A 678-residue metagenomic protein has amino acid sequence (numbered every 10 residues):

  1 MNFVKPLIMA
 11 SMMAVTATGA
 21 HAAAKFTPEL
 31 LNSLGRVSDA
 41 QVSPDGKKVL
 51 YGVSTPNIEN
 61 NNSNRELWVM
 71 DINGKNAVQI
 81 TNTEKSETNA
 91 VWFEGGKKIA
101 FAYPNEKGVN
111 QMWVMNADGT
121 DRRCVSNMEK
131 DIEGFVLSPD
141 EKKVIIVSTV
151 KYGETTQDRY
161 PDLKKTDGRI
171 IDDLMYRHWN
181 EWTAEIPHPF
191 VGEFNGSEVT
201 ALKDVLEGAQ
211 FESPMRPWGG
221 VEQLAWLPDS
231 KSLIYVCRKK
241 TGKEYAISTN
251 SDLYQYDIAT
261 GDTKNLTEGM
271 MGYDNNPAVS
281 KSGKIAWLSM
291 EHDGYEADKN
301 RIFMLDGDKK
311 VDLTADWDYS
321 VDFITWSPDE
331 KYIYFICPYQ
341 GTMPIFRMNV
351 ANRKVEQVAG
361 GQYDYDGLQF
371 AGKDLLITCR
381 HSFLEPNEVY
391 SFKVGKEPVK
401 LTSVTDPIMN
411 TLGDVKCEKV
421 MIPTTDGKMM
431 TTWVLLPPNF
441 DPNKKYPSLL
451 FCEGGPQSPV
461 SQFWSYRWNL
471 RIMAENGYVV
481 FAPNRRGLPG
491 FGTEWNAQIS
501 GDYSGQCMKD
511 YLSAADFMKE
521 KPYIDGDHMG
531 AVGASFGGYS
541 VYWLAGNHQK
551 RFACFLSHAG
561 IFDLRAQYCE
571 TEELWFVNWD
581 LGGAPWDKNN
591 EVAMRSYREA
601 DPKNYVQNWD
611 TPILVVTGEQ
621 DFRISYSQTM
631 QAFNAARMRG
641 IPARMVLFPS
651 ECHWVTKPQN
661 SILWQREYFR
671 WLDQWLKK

Functional and structural regions predicted by a protein language model:
E29-R65: Beta-strand-rich domains and repeat architectures in extracellular enzymes and scaffolds, especially beta-propellers
G35-V49, E84-A102, R122, E129-V144 (+13 more regions): Conserved beta-propeller blade repeats
E59-R65, N105-N110, E181-E185, E244-S251 (+3 more regions): Short, solvent-exposed loop/turn segments at conserved positions within beta-propeller repeat blades
N64-R65, I146-G208, V236-K239, K243-D252 (+3 more regions): Predominantly five- to eight-bladed beta-propeller fold
E66-W68, Q111-W113, H188-F190, D252-Y254 (+3 more regions): A short loop-to-beta-strand structural motif that recurs across blades of beta-propeller domains
D71-K75, N116-T120, F194-S197, D257-G261 (+3 more regions): Short loop/turn segments that connect beta-strands within beta-propeller blades
T241, D293, V404-D527, A534-S535 (+1 more regions): Cap/lid segment of the alpha/beta-hydrolase catalytic domain
A474-E475, A482-K678: Active-site-proximal cap/loop segments of hydrolase catalytic domains
